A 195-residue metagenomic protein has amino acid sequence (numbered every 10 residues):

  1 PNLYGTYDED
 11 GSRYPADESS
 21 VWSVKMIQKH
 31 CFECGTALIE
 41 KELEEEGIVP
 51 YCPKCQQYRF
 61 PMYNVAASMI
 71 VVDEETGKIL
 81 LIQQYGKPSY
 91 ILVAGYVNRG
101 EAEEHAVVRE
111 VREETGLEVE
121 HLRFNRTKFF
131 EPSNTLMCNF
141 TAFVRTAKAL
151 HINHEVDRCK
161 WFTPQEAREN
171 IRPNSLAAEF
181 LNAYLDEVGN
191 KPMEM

Functional and structural regions predicted by a protein language model:
P1-K25: N-terminal amphipathic/basic-hydrophobic helices that include classical n-h-c signal peptides and signal-anchor
V21, I70-E113: Conserved Nudix-box catalytic region and its N-terminal flanking loop in Nudix hydrolases and closely related
S23, I27-M69: Acidic, metal-coordinating catalytic segment for phosphate/diphosphate chemistry, firing primarily on the Nudix
S23, I70-V71, K148-N153: Short secondary-structure boundary/capping segments
H30, I70, L81, N139-T141 (+1 more regions): Conserved hydrophobic/aromatic beta-strand scaffold that supports enzyme active sites
P61, S89, E131-N134: Short glycine/serine/proline-enriched coil/turn segments at secondary-structure junctions
V97-H121, R126-A183, V188: Unchanged
